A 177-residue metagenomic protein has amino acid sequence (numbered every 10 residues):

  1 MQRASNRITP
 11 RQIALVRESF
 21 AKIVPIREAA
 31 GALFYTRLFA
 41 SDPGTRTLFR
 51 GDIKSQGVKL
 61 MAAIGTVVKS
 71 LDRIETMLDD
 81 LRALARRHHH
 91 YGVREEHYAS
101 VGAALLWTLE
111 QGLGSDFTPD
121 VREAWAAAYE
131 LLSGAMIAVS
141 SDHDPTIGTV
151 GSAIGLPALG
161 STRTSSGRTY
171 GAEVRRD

Functional and structural regions predicted by a protein language model:
M1-D177: Globin-like tetrapyrrole-binding proteins
